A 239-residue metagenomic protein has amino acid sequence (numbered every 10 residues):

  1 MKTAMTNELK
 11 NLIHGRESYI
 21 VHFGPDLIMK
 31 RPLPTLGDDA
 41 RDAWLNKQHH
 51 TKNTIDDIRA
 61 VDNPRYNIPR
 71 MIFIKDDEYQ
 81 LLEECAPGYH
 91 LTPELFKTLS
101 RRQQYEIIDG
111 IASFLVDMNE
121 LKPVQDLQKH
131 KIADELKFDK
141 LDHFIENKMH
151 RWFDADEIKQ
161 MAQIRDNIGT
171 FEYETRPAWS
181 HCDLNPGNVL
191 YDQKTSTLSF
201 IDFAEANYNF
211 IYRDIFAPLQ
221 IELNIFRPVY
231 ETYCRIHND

Functional and structural regions predicted by a protein language model:
K2-A4, E120-C182, D192: An alpha-helical support segment within catalytic cores of ATP-dependent transferases
T3-G24: ATP-binding glycine-rich phosphate-binding loop
I28-L81, T98-I111, E222: A conserved alpha-helical element in kinase catalytic cores
D56, L115, N119-P123, L219 (+1 more regions): Protein kinase-like catalytic domain
L81-Y89: Short pocket-lining segment of the protein kinase catalytic domain that shapes the ATP-binding cleft
Y89-H130: Conserved kinase catalytic-core helix
A178-W179, D192-N238: Active-site Asp-x-Gly
